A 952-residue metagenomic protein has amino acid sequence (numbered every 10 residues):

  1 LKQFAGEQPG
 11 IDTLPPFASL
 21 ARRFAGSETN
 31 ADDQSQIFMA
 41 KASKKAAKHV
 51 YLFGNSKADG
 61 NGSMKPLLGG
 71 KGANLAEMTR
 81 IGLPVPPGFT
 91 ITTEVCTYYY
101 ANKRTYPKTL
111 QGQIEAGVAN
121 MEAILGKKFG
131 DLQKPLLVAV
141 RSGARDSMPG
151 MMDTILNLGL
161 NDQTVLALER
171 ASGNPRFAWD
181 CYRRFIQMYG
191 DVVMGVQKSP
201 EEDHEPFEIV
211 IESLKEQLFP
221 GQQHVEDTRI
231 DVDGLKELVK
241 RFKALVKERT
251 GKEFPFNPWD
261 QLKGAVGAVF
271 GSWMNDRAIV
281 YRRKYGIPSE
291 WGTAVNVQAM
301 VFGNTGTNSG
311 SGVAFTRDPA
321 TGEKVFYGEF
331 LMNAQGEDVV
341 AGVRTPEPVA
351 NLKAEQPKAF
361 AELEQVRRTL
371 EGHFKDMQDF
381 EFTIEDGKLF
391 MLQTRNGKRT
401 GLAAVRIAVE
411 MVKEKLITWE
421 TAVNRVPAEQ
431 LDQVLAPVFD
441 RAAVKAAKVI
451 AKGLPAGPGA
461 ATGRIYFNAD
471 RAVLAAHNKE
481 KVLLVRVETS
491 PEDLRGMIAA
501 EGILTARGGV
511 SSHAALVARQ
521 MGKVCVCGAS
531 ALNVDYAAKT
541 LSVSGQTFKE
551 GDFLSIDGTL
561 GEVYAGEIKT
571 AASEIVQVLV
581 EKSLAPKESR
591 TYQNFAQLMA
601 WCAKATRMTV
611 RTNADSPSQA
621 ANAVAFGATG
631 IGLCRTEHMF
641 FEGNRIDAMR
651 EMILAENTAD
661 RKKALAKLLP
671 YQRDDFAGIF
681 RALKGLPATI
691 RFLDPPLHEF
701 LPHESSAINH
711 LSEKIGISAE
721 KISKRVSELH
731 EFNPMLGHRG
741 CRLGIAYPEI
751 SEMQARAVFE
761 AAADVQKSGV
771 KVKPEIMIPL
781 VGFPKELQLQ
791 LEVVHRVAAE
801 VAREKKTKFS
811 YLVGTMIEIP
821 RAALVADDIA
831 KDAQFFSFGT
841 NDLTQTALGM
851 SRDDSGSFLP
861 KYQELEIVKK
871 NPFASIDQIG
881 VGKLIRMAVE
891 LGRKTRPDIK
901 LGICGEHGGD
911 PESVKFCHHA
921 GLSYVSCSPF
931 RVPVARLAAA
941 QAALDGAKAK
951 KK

Functional and structural regions predicted by a protein language model:
L1-Q3, G10-M39: Short, positively charged and aromatic/hydrophobic N-terminal segments
F38-A447, L474, E480-L483, S490-R495 (+11 more regions): Nucleotide/phosphate-binding sheet-loop regions of phosphoryl- and nucleotidyl-transfer enzymes
F89, A506-G508, C527-S530, C634 (+2 more regions): Short beta->alpha connector loops at strand-helix junctions that form conserved, small/polar/Pro-enriched
A119, A123-D131, L541-S544, A799-K808: Short mixed-charge
R141-S142, I575-Q577, K582-K952: Conserved alpha/beta-domain cores
R282-I287, V423-V482, E562-T606, I722-H730 (+3 more regions): Long, charged amphipathic helices and adjacent flexible linkers at domain junctions
N296, Y466, L483-V485, L504 (+3 more regions): Structural motif
K388-F390, L483, S490-I498, G502 (+8 more regions): Glycine-rich phosphate/ribose-binding loops and adjacent secondary-structure elements that form binding surfaces
